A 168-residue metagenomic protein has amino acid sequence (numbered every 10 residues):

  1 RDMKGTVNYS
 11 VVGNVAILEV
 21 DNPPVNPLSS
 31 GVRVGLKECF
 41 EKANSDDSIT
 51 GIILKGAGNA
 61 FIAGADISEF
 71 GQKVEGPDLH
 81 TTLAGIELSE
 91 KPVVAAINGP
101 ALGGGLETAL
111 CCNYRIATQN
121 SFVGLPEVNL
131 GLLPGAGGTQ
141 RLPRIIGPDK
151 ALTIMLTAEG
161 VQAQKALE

Functional and structural regions predicted by a protein language model:
R1-A57, A84: Conserved CoA-thioester-binding segment of acyl-CoA-metabolizing enzymes
D2-E19, A63, E107, C111 (+1 more regions): Amphipathic alpha-helical segments at domain termini/boundaries
L18, G35-L36, L54, D66 (+4 more regions): Terminal peptide-recognition signature
K55-L88, A101, N129-L132: Glycine- (often His-adjacent) and acidic-residue-rich active-site loop that binds/positions the CoA thioester
I86-L130, P134, E159-G160: Glycine-rich beta-to-alpha active-site loop
Q140-D149: Hydrophobic, secondary-structure "cap" segments at the distal end of domains
